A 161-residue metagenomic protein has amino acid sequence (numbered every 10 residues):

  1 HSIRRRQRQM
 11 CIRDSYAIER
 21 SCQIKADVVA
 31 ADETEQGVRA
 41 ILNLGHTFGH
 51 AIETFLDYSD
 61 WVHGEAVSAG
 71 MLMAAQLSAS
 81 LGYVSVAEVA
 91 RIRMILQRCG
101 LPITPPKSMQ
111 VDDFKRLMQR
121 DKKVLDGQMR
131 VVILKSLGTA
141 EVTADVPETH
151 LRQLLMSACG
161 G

Functional and structural regions predicted by a protein language model:
H1-I12: Single conserved hydrophobic/aromatic residue that forms the stacking wall/gate of nucleotide- or nucleobase-binding
R13, E33-I41, W61, V84-V89 (+2 more regions): Flexible, glycine/charged-enriched surface loops at secondary-structure junctions
R13-D60: Oxyanion-binding "anion nests"
A17-K25, M71, L96, M118: Short alpha-helical scaffolding segments that buttress acidic/His motifs in well-ordered protein cores
K25-E33, I52, L56, A75 (+3 more regions): Short amphipathic alpha-helical interaction patches enriched in hydrophobic/aromatic residues with interspersed Lys/Arg
H46, M71, L137: Residue-level signal for inorganic ion chemistry
G49, E53-R91: Internal helical hairpin/lid segments
Y83-G161: C-terminal charged capping/lid subdomain of soluble metabolic enzymes
